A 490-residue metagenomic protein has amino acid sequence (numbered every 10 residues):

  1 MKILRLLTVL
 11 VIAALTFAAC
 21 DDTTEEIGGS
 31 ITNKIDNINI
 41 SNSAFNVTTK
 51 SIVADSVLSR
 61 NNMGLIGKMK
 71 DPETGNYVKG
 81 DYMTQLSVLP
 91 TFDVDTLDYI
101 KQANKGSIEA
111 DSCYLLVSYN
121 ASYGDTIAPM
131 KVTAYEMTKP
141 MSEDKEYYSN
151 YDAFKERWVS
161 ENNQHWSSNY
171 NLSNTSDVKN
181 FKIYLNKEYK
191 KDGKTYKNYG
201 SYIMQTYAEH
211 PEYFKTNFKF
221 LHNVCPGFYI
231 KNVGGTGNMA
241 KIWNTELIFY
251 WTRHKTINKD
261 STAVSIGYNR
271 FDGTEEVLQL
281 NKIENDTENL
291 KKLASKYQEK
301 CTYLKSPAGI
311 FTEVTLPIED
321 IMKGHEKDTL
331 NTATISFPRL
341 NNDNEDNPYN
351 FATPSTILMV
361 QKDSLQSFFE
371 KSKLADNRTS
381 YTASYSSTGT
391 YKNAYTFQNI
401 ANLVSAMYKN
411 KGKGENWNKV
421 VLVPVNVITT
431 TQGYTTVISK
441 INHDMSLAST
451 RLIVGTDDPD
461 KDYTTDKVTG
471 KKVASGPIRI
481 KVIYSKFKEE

Functional and structural regions predicted by a protein language model:
K2-E490: Secreted, disulfide-rich extracellular signaling modules
